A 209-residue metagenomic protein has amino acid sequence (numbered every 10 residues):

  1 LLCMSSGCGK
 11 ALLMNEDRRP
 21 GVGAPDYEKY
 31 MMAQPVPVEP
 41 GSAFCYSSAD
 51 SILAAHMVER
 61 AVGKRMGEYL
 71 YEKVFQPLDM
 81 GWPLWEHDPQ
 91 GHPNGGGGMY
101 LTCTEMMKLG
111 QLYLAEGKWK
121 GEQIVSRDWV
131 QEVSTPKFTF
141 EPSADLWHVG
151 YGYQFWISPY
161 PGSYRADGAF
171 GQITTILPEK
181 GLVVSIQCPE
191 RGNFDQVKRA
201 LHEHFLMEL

Functional and structural regions predicted by a protein language model:
L1-M80, C103-G117: Active-site-adjacent helix/loop patches that line small-molecule binding or acyl-intermediate pockets
L2-C3, C45, W82-W85, Y100 (+4 more regions): Structural recognition of the beta-strand scaffold that forms the well-ordered cores of secreted hydrolase catalytic
C8-G9, S51, H92-P93, F170 (+1 more regions): Solvent-exposed loop/turn segments at secondary-structure junctions within structured extracellular/periplasmic domains
L13-D17, H87, L146-H148: Short coil/turn segments at secondary-structure boundaries
V38-Y46, P93-Y100, A166-F170: Solvent-exposed loop and edge beta-strand segments that line ligand/cofactor-binding and catalytic clefts
Y71, Q76-V133: Active-site-proximal binding-pocket segments
M80-L84, V130-V184: Active-site Gly/Thr loop motif
G168-L209: Structured C-terminal helix/loop/strand segments within mature extracytoplasmic catalytic/sensor domains
